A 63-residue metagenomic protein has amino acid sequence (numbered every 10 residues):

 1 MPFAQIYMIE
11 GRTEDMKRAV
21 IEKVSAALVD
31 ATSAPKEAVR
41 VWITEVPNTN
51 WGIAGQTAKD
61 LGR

Functional and structural regions predicted by a protein language model:
P2-R63: A domain-level signal for the structural core that forms small-molecule/cofactor-binding pockets and catalytic centers
